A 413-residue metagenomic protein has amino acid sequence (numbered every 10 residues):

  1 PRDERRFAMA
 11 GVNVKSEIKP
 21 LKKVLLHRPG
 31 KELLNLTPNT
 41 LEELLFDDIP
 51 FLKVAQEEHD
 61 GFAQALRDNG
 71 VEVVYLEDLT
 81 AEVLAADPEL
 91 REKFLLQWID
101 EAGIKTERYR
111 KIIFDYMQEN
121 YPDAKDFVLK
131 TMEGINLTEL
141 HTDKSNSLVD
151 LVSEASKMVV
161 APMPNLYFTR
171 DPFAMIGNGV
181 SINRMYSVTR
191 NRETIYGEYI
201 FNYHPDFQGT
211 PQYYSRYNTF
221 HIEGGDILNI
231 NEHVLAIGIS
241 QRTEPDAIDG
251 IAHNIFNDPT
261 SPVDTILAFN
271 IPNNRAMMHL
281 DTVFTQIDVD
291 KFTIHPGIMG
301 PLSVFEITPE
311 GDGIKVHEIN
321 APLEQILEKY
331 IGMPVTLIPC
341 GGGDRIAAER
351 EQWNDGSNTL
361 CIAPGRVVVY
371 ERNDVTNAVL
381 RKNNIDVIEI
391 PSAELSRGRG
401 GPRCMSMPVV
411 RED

Functional and structural regions predicted by a protein language model:
P1-A8: Short, Lys/Arg-enriched N-terminal segments with co-localized hydrophobic residues within the first ~10-30 amino acids
M9-D413: The feature marks the mature, well-folded catalytic cores of soluble enzymes
